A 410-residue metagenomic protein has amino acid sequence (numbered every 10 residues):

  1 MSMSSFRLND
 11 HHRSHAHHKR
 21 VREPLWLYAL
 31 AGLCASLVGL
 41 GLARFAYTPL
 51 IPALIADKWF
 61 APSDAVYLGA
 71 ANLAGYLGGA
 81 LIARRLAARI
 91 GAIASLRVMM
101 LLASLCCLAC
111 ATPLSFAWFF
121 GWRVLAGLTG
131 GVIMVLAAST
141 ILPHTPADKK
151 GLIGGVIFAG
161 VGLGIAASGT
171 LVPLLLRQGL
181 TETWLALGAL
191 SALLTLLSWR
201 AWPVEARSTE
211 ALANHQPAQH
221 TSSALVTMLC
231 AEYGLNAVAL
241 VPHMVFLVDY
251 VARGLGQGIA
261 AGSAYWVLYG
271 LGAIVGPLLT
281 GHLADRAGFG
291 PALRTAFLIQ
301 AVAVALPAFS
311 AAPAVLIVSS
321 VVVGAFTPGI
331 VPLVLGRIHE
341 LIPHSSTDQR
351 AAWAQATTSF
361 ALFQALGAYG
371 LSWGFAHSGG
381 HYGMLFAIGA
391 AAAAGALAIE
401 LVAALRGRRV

Functional and structural regions predicted by a protein language model:
T48, V226-V267, P277: Extracytoplasmic gate region of multi-pass secondary transporters
W59, G91, T112-A117, G256 (+2 more regions): Helix-breaking motifs and short loop linkers at transmembrane-helix boundaries and internal kinks in secondary membrane
G78-L114: Conserved MFS/SLC helix-loop-helix module at the cytosolic interface between two early adjacent transmembrane helices
F116, A147-K149, G155-P203: Helix-loop-helix hairpin linking two adjacent transmembrane segments in secondary transporters
A117-A126, A314-V322: Paired small-residue
W122-G160: Cytoplasmic helix-loop-helix junction between adjacent transmembrane helices in 12-TM secondary transporters
V132-T145, G329-P343: Intracellular juxtamembrane helix-capping segments at the cytosolic ends of symmetry-related transmembrane helices
S346-G379: A late C-terminal transmembrane helix in Major Facilitator Superfamily
